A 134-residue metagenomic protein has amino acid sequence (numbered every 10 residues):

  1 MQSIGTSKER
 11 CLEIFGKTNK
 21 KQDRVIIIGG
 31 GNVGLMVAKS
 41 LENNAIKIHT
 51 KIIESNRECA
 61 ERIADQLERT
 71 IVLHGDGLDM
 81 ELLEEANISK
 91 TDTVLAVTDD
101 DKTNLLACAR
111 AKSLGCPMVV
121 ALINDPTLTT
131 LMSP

Functional and structural regions predicted by a protein language model:
M1-P134: Cytosolic regulatory regions of ion transport systems
